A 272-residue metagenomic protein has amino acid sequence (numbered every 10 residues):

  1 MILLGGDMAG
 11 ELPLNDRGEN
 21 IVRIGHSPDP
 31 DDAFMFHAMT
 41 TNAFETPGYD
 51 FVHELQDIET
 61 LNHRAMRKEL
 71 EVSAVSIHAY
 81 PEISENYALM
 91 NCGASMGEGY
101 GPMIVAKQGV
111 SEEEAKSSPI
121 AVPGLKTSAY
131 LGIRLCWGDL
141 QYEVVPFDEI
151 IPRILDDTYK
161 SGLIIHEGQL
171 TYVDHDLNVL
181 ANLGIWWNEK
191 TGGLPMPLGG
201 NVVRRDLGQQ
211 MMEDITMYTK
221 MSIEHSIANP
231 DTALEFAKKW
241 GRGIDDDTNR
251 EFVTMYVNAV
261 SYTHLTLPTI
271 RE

Functional and structural regions predicted by a protein language model:
I21-T41, L55, G101-S161, I165-E167: Bilobed "Venus flytrap"/periplasmic-binding protein-like clamshell domains and structurally analogous long
V22-R23, N86-A94, P119: A structural signal for short loop-to-beta-strand junctions that line the ligand-binding cleft of periplasmic/secreted
P28-M35, F44-S76: Extracytoplasmic small-molecule ligand-binding "clamshell" domains of the periplasmic binding protein/Venus flytrap
D57-E59, K68-P81, P146-F147, I164-Q169: Beta->alpha turn/N-cap motifs
L89-E112, L135, N188-D206: Hydrophobic/proline-rich hinge and linker segments of small-molecule sensing/allosteric domains, predominantly
F147-A237: Pocket-lining segment of extracytoplasmic ligand-binding domains
D231-T254: An amphipathic alpha-helical core segment
T263-T269: Conserved small/polar residues in nucleotide/adenosyl-binding loops
